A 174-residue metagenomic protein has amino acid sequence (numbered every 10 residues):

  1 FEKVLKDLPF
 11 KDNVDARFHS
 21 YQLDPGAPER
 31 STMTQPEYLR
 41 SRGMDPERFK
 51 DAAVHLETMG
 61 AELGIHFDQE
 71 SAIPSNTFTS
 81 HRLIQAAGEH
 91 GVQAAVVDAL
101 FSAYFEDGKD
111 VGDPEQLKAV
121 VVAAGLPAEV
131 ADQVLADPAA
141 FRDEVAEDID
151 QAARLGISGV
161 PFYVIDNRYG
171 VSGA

Functional and structural regions predicted by a protein language model:
F1-V14, F18, Q85-A174: C-terminal cap of thioredoxin/glutaredoxin-like
E2-Y104: Structural alpha/beta surface segment adjacent to cysteine/selenocysteine redox centers across thiol/disulfide enzymes
